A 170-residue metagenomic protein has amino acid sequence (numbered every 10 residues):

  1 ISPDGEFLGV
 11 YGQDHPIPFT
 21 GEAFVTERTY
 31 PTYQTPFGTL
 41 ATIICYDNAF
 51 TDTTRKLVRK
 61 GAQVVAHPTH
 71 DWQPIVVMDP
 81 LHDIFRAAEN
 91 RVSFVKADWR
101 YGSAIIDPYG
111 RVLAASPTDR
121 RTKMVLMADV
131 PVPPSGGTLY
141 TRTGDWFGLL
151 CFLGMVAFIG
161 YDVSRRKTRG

Functional and structural regions predicted by a protein language model:
I1-K56, K60, R121, P134: Active-site catalytic loop in hydrolytic enzyme cores
G5-V10, R111-A115, T138-L139: Short, well-ordered strand-loop elements centered on a beta-strand within folded domains, enriched for acidic residues
P31-Y33, R100, D119, G137 (+1 more regions): Short, intrinsically disordered/low-complexity patches at protein termini and at juxtamembrane boundaries
T35, T69, T138: Ser/Thr-centric signal marking residues that sit in or immediately flank functional binding/regulatory motifs
T39-D129, P134, F147: CN hydrolase (nitrilase-like) catalytic-core segments centered on the catalytic cysteine and neighboring Lys/Glu
S135-T143: Juxtamembrane loop-transmembrane helix junctions in multi-pass integral membrane proteins, especially the extracellular
R142-R166: Selective detector of the "anchor" transmembrane alpha-helix that sits immediately C-terminal
R169-G170: Cytoplasmic C-terminal tails of single-pass
